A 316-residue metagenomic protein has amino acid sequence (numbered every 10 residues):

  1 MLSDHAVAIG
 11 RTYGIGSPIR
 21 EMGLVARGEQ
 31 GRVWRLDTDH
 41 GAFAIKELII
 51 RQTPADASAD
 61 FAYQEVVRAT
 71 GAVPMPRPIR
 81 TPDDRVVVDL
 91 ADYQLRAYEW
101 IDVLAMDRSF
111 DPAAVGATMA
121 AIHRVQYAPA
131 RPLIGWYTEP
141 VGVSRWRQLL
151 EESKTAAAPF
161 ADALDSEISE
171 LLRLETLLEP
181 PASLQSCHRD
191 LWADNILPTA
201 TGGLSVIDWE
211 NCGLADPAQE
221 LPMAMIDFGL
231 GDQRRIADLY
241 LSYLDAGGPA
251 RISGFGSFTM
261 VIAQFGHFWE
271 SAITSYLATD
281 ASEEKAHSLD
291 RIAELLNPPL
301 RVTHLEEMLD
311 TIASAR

Functional and structural regions predicted by a protein language model:
M1-R20: Juxta-kinase regulatory segment immediately upstream of eukaryotic protein kinase catalytic domains
I15-D37: ATP-binding glycine-rich phosphate-binding loop
E29-D39, A44-I45, P78, L172-L221: Active-site acidic catalytic loop and adjacent metal/ATP-binding pocket of ATP-dependent phosphoryl transfer enzymes
E47-Y93, D107-A121: A conserved alpha-helical element in kinase catalytic cores
A91-V103: Conserved short submotifs of the Hanks-type protein kinase catalytic core that shape the nucleotide-binding pocket
M106-D162, A182-L184: A cross-family kinase active-site recognition segment
E152-K154, E270-R316: ATP/Mg2+ or Mg2+-diphosphate-binding catalytic cores that bind nucleotide phosphates or diphosphates via glycine-rich
P217-P249, I262-D280: Active-site activation/catalytic loop segments of kinase-like enzymes and analogous catalytic loops in related
